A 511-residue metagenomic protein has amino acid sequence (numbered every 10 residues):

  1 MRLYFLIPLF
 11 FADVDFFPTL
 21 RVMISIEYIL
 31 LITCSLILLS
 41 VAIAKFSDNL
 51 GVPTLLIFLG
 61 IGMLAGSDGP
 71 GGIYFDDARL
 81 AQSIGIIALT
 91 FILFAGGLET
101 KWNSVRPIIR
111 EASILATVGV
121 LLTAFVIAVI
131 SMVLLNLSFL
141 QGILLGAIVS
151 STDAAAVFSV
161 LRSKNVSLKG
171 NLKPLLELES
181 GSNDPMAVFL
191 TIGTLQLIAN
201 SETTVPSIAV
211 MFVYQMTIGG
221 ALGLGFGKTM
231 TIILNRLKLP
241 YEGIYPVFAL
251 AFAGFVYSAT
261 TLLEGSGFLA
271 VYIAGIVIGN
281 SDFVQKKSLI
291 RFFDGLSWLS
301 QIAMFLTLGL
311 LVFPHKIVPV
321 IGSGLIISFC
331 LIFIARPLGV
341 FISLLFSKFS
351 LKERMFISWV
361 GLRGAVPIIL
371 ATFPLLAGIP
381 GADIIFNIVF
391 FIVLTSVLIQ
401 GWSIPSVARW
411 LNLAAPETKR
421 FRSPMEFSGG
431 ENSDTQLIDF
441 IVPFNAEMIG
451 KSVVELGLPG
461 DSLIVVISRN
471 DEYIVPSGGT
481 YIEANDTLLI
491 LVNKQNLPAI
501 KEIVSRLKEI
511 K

Functional and structural regions predicted by a protein language model:
Y4-F421, E431-N432: Transmembrane helical cores of multi-pass secondary ion antiporters/exchangers
L176, T418-E426, I464-N470: Short linear loop/turn motifs
P374-L375, N412, L456-G457, Y481-I482 (+1 more regions): Short, solvent-exposed amphipathic alpha-helical segments in soluble enzyme and RNA/protein-processing domains
D434-V442: Short glycine-/aliphatic-rich beta-strand segments at the starts of folded cytosolic domains
P443-Q495: Cytosolic Rossmann-like ligand/nucleotide-binding regulatory domains
G479-T480, I500-K511: Short, compositionally biased
